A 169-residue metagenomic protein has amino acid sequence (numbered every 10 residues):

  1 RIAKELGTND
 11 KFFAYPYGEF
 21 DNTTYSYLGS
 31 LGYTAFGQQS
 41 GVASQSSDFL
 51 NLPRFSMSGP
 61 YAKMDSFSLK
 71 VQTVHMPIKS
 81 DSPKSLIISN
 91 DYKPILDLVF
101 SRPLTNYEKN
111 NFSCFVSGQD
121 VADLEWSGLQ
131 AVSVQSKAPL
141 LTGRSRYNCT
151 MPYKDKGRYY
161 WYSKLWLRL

Functional and structural regions predicted by a protein language model:
R1-A62: Catalytic domains of cell-wall/extracellular-matrix polysaccharide-remodeling enzymes, centered on de-N-acetylation
S56-L169: Terminal accessory/targeting
